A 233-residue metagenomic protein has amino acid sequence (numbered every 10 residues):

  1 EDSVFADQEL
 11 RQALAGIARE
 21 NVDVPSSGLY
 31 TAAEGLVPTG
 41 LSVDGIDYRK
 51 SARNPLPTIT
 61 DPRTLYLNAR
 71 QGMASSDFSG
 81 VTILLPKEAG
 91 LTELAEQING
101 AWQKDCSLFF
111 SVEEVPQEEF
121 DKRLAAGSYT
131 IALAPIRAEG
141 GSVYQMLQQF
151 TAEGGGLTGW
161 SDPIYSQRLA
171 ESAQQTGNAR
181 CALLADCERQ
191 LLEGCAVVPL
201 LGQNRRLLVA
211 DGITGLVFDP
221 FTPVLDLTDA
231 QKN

Functional and structural regions predicted by a protein language model:
E1-D7, V43-R63, A74-S75, R123-G127 (+2 more regions): Short, solvent-exposed loop/beta-turn-alpha elements that line the ligand-binding surface or hinge of extracytoplasmic
E1-T39, S79-A89, G177-C195: Alpha-helical secondary-structure segments
D2-L10, L29, S51-T58, P86-G90 (+5 more regions): Extracytoplasmic/periplasmic, Sec-exported soluble proteins
V4, E118-T151, L191: Pocket-flanking alpha-helical
Q8, Q12-G16, T64-L67, E93-G100 (+4 more regions): Solvent-exposed, polar/charged alpha-helical surfaces in well-ordered, non-transmembrane soluble domains, broadly
G16, G28-G72, G90-E93: Structural transition elements
V24-G28, E34-G35, F109-F120, Q145-D211: Extracytoplasmic/peripheral linker and loop segments enriched in polar/acidic and small residues with frequent Thr/Pro
L67-I136: Ligand/substrate-recognition segments at binding pockets and active sites
